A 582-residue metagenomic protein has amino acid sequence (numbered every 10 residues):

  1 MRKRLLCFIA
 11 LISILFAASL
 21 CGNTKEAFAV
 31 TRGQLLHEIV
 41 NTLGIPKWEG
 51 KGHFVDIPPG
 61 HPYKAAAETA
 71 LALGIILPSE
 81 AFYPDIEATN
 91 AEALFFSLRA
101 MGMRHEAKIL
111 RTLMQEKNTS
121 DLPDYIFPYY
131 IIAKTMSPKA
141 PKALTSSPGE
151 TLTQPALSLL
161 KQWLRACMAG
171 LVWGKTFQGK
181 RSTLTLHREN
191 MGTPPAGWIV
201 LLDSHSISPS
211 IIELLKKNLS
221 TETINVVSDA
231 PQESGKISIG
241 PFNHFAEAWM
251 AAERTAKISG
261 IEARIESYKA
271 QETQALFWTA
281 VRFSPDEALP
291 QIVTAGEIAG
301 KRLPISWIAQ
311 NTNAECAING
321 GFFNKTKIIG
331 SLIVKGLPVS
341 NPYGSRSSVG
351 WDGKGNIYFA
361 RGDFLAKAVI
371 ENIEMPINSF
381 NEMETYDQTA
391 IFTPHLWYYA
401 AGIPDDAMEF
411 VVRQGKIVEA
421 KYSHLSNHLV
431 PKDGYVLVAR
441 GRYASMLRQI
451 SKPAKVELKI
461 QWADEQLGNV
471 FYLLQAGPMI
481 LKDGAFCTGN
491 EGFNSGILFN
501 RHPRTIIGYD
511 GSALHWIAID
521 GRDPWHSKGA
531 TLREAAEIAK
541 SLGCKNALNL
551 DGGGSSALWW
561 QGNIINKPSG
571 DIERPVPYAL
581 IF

Functional and structural regions predicted by a protein language model:
M1-I9: Bacterial N-terminal signal peptides that target proteins for export
I9-A18: Bacterial N-terminal signal peptides
S19-A65, L71-Q154, S158-W163: Feature responds to low-complexity, polar/acidic, surface-exposed segments characteristic of secreted/exported proteins
A65, T69, T531-E534: Glycine-rich, flexible loop segments associated with nucleotide phosphate handling
E68, A72, I131, E253 (+1 more regions): Surface-exposed alpha-helical segments enriched in charged/polar residues
K142-A143, A156, K161-F582: Gly/Ser/Thr/Pro-rich low-complexity, intrinsically disordered segments
